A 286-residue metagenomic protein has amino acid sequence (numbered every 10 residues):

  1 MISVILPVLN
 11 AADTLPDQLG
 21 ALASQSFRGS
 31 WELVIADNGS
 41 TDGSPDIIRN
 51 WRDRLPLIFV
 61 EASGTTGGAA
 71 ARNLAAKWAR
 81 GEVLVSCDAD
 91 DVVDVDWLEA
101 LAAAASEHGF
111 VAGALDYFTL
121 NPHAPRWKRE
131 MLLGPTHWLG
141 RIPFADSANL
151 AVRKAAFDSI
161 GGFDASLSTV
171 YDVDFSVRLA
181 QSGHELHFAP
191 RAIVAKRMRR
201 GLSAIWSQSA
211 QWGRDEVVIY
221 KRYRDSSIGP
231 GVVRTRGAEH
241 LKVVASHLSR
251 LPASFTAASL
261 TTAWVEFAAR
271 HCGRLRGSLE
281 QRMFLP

Functional and structural regions predicted by a protein language model:
A11-S24: Short, well-formed alpha-helical segments that are part of the catalytic scaffolds of diverse glycosyltransferases
A21, D37-D46, G64, D88-D91: A conserved acidic beta->alpha catalytic loop
S30-G39, V60-A62: Short beta-strand/loop segment that forms part of the nucleotide-sugar
A62-A79: Glycine-rich, basic loop-to-helix element that forms the pyrophosphate-binding segment of sugar-nucleotide handling
L84: Short aromatic/hydrophobic "clamp" motif used to bind/position activated sugar donors
V95-A124: Conserved donor NDP-sugar-binding/catalytic core segment of glycosyltransferases
T169-F175: Acidic donor-binding loop at a coil-to-helix junction in glycosyltransferase catalytic cores that engages
A210-R214, I228-P286: Non-catalytic, C-terminal membrane-associated alpha-helical segments of glycosyltransferases
